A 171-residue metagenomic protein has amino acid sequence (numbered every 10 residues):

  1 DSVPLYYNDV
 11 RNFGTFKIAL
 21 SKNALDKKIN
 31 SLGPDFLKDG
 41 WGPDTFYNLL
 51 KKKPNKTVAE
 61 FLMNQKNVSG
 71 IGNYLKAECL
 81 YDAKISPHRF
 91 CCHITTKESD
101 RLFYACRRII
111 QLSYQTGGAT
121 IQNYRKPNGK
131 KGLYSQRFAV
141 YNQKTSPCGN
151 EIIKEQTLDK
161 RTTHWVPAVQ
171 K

Functional and structural regions predicted by a protein language model:
D1-K171: Structured catalytic/nucleic-acid-binding cores of DNA maintenance enzymes
